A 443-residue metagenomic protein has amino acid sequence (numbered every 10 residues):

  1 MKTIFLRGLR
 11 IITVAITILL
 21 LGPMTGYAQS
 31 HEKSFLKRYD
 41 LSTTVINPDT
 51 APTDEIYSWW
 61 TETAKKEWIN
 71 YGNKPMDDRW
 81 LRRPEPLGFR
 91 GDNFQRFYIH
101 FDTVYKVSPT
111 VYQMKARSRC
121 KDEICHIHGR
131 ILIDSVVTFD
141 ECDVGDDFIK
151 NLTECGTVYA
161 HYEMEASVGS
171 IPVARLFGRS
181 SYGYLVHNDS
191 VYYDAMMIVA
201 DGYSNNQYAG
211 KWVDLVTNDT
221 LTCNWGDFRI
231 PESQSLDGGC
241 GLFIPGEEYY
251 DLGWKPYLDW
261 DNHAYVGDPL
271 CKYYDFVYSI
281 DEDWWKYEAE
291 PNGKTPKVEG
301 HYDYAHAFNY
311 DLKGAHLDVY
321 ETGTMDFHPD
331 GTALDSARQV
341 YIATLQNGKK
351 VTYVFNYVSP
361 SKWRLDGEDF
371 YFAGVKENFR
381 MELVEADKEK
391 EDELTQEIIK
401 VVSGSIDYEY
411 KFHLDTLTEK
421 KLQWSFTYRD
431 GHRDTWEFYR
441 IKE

Functional and structural regions predicted by a protein language model:
M1-K33, K294-T295: Bacterial Sec-dependent N-terminal signal peptides
H31-H100, V111-S118, D147-V168, P172 (+7 more regions): Tryptophan-anchored aromatic micro-motifs
R79-L132, D259, Y265-V266, L270-A289 (+1 more regions): N-terminal glycine/threonine-rich, aromatic-flanked beta-hairpin/loop signature
N93-F97, D122-I127, S167-R175, D214-C223 (+3 more regions): Short, surface-exposed beta-strand/loop "edge" segments at domain boundaries and coil↔beta transitions
I127-S170, Y357-E393: Long, charged/polar, surface-exposed segments that mediate recognition or autoinhibition
I131-D134, R179-M197, W363: Extended lipid/amphipathic-ligand handling interfaces
L221-L242, W424-E443: C-terminal/domain-terminus segments
A289-E443: Lipid interaction determinants
